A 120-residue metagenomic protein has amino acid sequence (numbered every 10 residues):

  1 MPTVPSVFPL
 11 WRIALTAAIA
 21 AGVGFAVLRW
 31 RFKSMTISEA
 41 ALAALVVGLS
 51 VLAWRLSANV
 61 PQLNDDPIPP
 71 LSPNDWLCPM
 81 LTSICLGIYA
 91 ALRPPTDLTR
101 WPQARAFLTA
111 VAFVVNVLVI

Functional and structural regions predicted by a protein language model:
M1-V46, V51-I120: Juxtamembrane/disordered regions of integral membrane proteins
